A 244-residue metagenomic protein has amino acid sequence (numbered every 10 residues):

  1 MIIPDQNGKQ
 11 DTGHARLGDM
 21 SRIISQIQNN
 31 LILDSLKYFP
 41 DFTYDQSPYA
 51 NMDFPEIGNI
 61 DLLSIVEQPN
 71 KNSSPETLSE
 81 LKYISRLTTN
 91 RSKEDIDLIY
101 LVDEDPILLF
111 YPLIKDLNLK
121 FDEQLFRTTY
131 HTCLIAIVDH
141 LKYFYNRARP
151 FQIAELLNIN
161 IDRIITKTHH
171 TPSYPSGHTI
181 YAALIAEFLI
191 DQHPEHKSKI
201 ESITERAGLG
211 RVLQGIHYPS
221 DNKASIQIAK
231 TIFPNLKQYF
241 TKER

Functional and structural regions predicted by a protein language model:
M1-Q214, N235: Hydrophobic alpha-helical bundle signature of multipass membrane enzymes
H178-A182, G215-E243: Alpha-helical transmembrane segments that form the membrane-embedded catalytic/substrate-binding core of multi-pass
